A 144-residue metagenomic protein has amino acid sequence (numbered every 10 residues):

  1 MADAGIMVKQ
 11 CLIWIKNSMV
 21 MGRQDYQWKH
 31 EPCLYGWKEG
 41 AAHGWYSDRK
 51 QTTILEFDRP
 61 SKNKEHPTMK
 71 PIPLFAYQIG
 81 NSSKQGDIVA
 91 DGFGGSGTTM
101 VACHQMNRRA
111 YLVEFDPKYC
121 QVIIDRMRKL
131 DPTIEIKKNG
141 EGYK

Functional and structural regions predicted by a protein language model:
M1-C120: Core catalytic lobe of class I
I124-K144: S-adenosyl-L-methionine
